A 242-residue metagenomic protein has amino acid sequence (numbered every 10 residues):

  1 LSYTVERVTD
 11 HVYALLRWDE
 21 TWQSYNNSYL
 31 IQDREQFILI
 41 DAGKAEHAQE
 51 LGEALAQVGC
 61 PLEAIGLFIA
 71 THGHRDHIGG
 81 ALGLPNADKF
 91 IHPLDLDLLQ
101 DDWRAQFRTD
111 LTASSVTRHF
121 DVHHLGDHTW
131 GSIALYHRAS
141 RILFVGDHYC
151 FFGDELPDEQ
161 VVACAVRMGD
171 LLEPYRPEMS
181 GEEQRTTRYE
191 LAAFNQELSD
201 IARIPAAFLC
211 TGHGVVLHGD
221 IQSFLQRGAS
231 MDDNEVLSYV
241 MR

Functional and structural regions predicted by a protein language model:
S2-Q57, A134-G146: Conserved beta-strand hairpin/beta-sheet module of binuclear metal-dependent hydrolase folds, prominently
Y25, L98-A105, G153-P157, R242: Short, charged, surface-exposed secondary-structure boundary motifs
G43-V116: Active-site HxH/HxHxD metal-binding segment of metal-dependent hydrolases
K44-E46, H124-I221: Metallo-beta-lactamase
C60, A64-G66, T117, R176-T186: Short, basic, glycine/proline-bearing loop/turn elements
P93-D97, H148-C150, D233: Short, acidic/turn-prone active-site loops that include or flank metal/cofactor- and phosphate-binding residues
R118-H123: Conserved N-terminal boundary motif of the eukaryotic protein kinase catalytic domain
G214-R242: Binuclear metal-ion centers of metallo-dependent hydrolases, dominated by the metallo-beta-lactamase
